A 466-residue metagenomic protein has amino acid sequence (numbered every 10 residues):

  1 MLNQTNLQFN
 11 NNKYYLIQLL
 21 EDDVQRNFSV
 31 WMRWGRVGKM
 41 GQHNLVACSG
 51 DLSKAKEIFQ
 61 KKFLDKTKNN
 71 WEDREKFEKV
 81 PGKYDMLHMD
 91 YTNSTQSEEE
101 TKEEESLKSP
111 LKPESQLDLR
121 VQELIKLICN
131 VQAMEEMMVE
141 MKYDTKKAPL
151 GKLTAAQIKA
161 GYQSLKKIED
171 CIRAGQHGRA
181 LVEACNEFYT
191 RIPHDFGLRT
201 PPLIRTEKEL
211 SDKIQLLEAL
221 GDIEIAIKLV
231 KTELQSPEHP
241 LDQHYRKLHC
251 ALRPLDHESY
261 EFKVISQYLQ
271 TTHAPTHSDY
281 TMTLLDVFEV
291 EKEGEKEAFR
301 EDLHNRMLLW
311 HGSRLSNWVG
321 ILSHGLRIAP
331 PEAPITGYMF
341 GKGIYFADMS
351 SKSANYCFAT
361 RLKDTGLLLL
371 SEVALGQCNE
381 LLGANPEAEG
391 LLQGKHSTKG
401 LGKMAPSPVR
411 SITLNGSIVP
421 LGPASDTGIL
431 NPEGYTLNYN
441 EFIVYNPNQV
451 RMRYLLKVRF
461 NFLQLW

Functional and structural regions predicted by a protein language model:
M1, S278-D286: Disordered, polybasic Ser/Thr-rich segments at the N-terminal boundary of pleckstrin homology
M1-E21: Long, contiguous regulatory modules within eukaryotic nuclear regulatory proteins
L2, N6, E75-H277, G434 (+2 more regions): Amphipathic alpha-helical scaffold segments
D23-R26: Alpha-helical membrane insertion/targeting regions
M32-Q42: Surface-exposed beta-strand-to-loop junctions that form interaction patches on eukaryotic regulatory domains
M40, V46-N69, E75, V80 (+6 more regions): Segments that shape or occlude catalytic/ligand-binding pockets
H273-D279, K399, M404: Compositionally biased, intrinsically disordered low-complexity regions enriched for acidic
